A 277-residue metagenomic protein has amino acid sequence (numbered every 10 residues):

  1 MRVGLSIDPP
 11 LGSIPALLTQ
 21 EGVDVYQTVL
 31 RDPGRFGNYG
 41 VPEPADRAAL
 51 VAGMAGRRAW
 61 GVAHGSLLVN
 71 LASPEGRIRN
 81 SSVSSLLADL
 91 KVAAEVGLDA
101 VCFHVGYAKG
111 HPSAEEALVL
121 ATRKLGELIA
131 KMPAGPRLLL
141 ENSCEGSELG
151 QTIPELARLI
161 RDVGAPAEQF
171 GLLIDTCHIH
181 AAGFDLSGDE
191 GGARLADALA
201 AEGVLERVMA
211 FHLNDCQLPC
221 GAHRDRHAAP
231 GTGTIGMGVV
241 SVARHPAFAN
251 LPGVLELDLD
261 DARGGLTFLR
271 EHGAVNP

Functional and structural regions predicted by a protein language model:
M1-G65, V69-A88: N-terminal pre-domain/capping segments
V3-I7, Y26-T28, G61-G65, V101-F103 (+4 more regions): Hydrophobic faces of well-ordered beta-strands that scaffold small-molecule active sites in alpha/beta enzyme cores
S6-P10, R31-P33, S66-L68, G106-A108 (+4 more regions): Active-site beta-loop-alpha junctions enriched in small/polar residues
A16-V23, P42-V62, L87-G97, L128-A134 (+3 more regions): Acidic (Asp/Glu)-rich catalytic clusters
Y26, E127-A228: Acidic/histidine-rich catalytic cores of soluble enzymes
L71-G171: Active-site acidic/histidine proton-transfer and metal-coordination neighborhood in alpha/beta enzyme cores
R77-L90, S113-G126, T152-D162, G191-D197 (+2 more regions): Short, electropositive alpha-helical surface patch
M132, L259-R263: C-terminal active-site-proximal or functional interface alpha/beta core segments in diverse enzymes
